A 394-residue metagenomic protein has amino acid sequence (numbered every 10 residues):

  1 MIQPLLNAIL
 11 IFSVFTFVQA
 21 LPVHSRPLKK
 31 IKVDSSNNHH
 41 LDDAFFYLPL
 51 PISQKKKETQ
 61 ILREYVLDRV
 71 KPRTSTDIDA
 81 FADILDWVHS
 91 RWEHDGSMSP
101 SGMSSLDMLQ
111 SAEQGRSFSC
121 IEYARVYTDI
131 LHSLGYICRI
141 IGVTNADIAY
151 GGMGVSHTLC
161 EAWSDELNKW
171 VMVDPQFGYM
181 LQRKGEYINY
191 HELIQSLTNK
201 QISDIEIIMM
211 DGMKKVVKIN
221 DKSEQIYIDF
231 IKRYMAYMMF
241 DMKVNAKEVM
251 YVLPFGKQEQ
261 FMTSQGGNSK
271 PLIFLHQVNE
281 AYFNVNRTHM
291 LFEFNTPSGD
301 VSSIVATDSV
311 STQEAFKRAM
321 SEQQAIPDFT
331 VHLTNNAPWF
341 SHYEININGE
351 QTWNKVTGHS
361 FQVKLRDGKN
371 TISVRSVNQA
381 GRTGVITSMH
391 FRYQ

Functional and structural regions predicted by a protein language model:
I2-I11: Sec-dependent signal peptide recognition, specifically the positively charged N-region followed immediately by
F12-Q19: Hydrophobic h-region of N-terminal signal peptides that target proteins for export in Gram-negative bacteria
P22-S119, R125: Secondary-structure boundary elements
D34, S164, M210, T296 (+1 more regions): Acidic surface patches and DE-rich sequence motifs
D86, R125-E206: Hydrophobic/aromatic-rich core segments of domains that either
L109-Q114, T144-Y150, G358-F361: Short helix/strand-bridging catalytic loops that position acidic/His residues to coordinate divalent metals and engage
S196-A315, E322-Q324: Low-complexity, Gly/Ser/Thr/Pro-rich intrinsically disordered linker/tail segments
T263-Q394: Low-complexity, disordered linker/stalk regions enriched in Pro/Thr/Ser/Gly
